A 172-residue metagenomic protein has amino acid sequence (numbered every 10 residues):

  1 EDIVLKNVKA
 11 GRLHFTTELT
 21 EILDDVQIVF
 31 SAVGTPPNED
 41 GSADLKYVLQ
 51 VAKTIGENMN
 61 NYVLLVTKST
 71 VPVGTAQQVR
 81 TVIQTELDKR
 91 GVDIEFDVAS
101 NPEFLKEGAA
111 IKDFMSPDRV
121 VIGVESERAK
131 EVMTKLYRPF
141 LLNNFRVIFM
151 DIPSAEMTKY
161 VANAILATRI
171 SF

Functional and structural regions predicted by a protein language model:
E1-D2, F15-E18, V51-T54, K106-A109: A generic local structural motif
E1-I28, G34-S42, I83-K89: Conserved N-terminal Rossmann-fold NAD(P) cofactor-binding segment
V8, M59, R169: Short alpha-helix in the Rossmann-fold core of NAD(P)-dependent oxidoreductases
T17, K46-K53, E131, K159: Short, contiguous clusters of charged residues that form electrostatic/catalytic patches at enzyme active sites, used
L23, P37-F104: Rossmann-like NAD(P)(H) cofactor-binding subdomain of soluble oxidoreductases
D25-V26, Y62, P117-D118: Short, well-ordered alpha-helix to beta-strand connector turns
V33-T35, T70, S126: Short glycine-/small-residue-rich Rossmann-like dinucleotide-binding loops
T81-P102, K106-F172: Internal alpha-helical scaffold of NAD(P)-dependent oxidoreductase catalytic cores
